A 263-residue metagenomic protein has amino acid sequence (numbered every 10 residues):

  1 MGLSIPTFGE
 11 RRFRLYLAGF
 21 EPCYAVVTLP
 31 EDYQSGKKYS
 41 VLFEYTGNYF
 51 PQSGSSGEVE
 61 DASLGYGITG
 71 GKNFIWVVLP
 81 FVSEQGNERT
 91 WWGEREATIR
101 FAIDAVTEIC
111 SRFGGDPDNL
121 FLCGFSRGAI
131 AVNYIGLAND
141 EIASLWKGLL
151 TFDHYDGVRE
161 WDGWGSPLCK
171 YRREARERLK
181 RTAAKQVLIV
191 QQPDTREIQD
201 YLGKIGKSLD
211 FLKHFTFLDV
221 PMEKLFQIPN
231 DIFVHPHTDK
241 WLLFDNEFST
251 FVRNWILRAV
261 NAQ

Functional and structural regions predicted by a protein language model:
M1-S40, F74, V220, V260-Q263: A domain-start/cap signature at the N-terminus of enzymes
P30, E44-N48, V78-V82, C123-R127 (+4 more regions): Active-site-proximal beta-strand/loop segments in catalytic clefts of secreted hydrolases
D32-K37, E88-R127: Gly/Ser-rich "nucleophile elbow"/oxyanion-hole loop immediately N-terminal to the catalytic nucleophile in hydrolases
K37-V41, G71-W76, D116-L120, I142-G148 (+1 more regions): Loop/turn elements at helix/coil->beta-strand transitions in domains of secreted/extracellular proteins
K38-V41, Y45-A105: Active-site machinery of serine-nucleophile hydrolases
A129-E141: Short glycine-enriched nucleophile-adjacent loop and the immediately C-terminal alpha-helix near the catalytic center
E141-D245: The feature captures the conserved acid-bearing segment of alpha/beta-hydrolase catalytic domains
H235-Q263: Catalytic active-site module of serine/aspartate enzymes centered on a nucleophile-bearing elbow/loop
